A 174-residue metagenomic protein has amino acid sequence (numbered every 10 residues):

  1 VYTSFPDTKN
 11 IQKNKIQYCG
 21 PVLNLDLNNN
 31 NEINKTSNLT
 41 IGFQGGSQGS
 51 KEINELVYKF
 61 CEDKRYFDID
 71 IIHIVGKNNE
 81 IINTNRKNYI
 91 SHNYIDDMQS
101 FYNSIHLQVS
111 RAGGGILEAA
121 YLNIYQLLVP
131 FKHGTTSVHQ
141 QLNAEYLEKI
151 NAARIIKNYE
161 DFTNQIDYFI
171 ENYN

Functional and structural regions predicted by a protein language model:
V1-I74, N78-N174: Nucleotide-activated sugar donor-binding and catalytic core shared by glycosyltransferases and related lipid-linked
